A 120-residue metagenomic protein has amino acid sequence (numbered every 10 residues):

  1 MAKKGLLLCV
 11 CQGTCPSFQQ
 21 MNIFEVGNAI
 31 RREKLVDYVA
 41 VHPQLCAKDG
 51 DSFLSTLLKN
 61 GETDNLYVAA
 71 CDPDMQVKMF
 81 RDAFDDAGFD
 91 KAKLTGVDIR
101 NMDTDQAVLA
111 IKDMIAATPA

Functional and structural regions predicted by a protein language model:
M1-A120: Iron-sulfur-associated redox domains of electron-transfer enzymes in respiratory and anaerobic energy metabolism
